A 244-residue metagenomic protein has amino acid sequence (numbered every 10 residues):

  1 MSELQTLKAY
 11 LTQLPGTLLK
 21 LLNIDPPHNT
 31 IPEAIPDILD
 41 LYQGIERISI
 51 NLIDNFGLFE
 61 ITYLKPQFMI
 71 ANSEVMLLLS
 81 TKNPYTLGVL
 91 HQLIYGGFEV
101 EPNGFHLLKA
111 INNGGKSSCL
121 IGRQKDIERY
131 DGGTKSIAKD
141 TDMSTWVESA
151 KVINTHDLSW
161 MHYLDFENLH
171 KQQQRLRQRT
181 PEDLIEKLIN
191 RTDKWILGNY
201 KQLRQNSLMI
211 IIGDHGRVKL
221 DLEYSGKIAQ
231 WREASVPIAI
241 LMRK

Functional and structural regions predicted by a protein language model:
M1-K244: Feature captures the catalytic ectodomains and active-site-proximal regions of enzymes that hydrolyze or transfer
